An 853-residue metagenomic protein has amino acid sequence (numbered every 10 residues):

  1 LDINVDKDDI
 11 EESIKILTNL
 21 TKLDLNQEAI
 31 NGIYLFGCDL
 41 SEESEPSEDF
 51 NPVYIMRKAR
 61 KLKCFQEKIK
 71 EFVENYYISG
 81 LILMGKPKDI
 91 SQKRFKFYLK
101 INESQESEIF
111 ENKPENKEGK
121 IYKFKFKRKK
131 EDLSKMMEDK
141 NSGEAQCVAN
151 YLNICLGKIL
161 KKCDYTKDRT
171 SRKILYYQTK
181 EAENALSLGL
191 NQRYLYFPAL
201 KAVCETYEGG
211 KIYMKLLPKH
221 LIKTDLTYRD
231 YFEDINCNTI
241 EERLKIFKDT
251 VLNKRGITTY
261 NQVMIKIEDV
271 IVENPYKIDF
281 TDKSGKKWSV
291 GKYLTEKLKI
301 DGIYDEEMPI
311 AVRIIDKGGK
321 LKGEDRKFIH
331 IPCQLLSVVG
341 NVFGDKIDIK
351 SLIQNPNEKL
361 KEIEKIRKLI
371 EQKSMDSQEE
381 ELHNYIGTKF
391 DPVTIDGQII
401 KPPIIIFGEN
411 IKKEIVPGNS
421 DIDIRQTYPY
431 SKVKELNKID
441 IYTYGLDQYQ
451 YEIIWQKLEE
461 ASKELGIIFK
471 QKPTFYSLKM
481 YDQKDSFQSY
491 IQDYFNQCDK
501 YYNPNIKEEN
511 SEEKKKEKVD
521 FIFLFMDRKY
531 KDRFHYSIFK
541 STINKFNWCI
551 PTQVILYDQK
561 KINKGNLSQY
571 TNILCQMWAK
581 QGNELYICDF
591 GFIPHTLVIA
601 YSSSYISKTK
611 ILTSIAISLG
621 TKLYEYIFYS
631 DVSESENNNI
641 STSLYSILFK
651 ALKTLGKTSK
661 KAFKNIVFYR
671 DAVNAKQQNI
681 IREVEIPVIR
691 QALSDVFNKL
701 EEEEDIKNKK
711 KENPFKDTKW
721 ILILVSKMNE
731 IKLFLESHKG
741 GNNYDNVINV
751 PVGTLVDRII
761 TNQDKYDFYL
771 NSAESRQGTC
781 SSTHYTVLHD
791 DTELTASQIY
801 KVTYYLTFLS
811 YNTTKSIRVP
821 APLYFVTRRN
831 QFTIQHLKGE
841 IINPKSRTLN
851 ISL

Functional and structural regions predicted by a protein language model:
L1-H383, T848-S852: Noncatalytic nucleic-acid binding interfaces
L1-N19, N31, L40, K68 (+18 more regions): Long, contiguous domain-sized segments
K211-I235, T239-E584, G591, K622-S641 (+1 more regions): Extended, highly charged clamp/arch subdomains and adjacent linkers that form or line substrate-binding channels
